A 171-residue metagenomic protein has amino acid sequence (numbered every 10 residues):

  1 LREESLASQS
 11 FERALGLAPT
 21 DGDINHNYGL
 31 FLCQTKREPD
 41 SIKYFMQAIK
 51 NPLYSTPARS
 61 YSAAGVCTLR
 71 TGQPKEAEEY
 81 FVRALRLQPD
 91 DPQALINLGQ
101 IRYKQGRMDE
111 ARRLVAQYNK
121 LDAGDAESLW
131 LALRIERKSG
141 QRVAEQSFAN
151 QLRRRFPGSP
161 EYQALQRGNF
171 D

Functional and structural regions predicted by a protein language model:
L17-A18, N51-L53, L87, K120-D122 (+1 more regions): Structural marker of alpha-solenoid helical repeat scaffolds
D21, S55-P57, D91, D125 (+1 more regions): Residue-level recognition of tetratricopeptide repeat
I24, A58-S60, A94, S128 (+1 more regions): TPR alpha-solenoid repeat register
N27, Y61-A63, N97, L131: Canonical tetratricopeptide repeat
K120-D171: Terminal, low-structured helical/coil segments at or just beyond the last alpha-helical repeat
